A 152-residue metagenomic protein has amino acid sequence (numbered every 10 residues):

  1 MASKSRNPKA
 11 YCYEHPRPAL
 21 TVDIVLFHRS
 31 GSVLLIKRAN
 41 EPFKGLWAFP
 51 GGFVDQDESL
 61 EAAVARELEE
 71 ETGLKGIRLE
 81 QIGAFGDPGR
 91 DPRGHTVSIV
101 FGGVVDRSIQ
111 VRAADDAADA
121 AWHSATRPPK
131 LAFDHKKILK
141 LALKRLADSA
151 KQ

Functional and structural regions predicted by a protein language model:
M1-D23: Acidic, metal-coordinating catalytic segment for phosphate/diphosphate chemistry, firing primarily on the Nudix
P16, E41, G89-D91: A short beta-turn/loop motif at secondary-structure boundaries
P18, W47, A121: Residues that recognize and position ribonucleotide moieties
L20, F43, H95: Exposed loop/turn and edge beta-strand positions of beta-sandwich/beta-sheet ligand-binding modules
F27-H28: Short beta-strand-to-turn element immediately C-terminal to the catalytic PLP-Schiff-base lysine in fold type I
G31-E70, L74, Q152: Conserved Nudix-box catalytic region and its N-terminal flanking loop in Nudix hydrolases and closely related
V54-E80, F85-L146: Unchanged
L146-Q152: Compositionally biased, intrinsically disordered linkers/stalks adjacent to structured regions
